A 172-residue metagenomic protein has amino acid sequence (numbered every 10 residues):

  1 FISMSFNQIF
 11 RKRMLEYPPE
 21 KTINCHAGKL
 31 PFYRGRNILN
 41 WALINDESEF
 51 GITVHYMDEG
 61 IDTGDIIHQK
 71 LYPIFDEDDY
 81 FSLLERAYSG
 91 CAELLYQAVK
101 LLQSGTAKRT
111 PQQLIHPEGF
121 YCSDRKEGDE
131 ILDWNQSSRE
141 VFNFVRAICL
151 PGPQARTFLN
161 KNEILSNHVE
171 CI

Functional and structural regions predicted by a protein language model:
I2-F120: Donor/substrate-binding cores of folate-linked one-carbon enzymes
H116-I172: Internal anion-binding site segments
